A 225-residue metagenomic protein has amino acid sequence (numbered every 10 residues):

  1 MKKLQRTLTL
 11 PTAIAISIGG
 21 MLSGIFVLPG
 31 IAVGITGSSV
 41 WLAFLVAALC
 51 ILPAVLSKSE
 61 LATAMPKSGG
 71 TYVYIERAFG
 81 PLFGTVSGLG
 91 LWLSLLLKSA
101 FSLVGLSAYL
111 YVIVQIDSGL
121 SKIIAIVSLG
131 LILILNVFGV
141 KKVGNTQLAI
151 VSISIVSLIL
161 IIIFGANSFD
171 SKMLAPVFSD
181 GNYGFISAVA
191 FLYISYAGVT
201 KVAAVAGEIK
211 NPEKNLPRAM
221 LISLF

Functional and structural regions predicted by a protein language model:
M1-P29, I35-L45, I51-S59, K67-S68: Membrane-interface "cap" regions at the ends of multi-pass membrane proteins
K2-T7, V33-G34, I75-G80, S118 (+2 more regions): Helix-boundary and loop/linker segments of multi-pass membrane transporters
R6-I18, G80-L93, I124-S128, D180-L192: Select transmembrane alpha-helical segments in multipass membrane proteins
T9, L61, G80, V202-V205 (+1 more regions): Hydrophobic/aromatic residues within transmembrane alpha-helices of membrane transport systems, especially the TMDs
I31-I35, A43, L52-L129, L133-V137 (+1 more regions): Hydrophobic transmembrane alpha-helices that form the core helical bundles of multi-pass secondary transporters
S38, K141-A149: Interfacial helix-loop-helix linkers and transmembrane-helix boundary segments in multi-pass membrane proteins
W41, Q115-L120, L148-F225: Helix-loop-helix junctions that connect adjacent transmembrane segments in multi-pass membrane transporters
A47-C50, S128-N136, S154-G165: Hydrophobic core segments of alpha-helical transmembrane domains in multi-pass membrane transport and ion-translocation
